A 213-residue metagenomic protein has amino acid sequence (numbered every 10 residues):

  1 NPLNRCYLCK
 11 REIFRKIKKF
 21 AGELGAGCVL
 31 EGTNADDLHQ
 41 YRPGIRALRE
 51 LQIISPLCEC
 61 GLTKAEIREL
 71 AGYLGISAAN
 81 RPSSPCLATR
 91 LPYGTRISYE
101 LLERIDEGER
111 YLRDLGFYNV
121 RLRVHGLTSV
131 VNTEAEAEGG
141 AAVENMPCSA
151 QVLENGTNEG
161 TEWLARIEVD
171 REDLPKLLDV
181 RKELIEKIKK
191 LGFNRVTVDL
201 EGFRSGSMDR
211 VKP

Functional and structural regions predicted by a protein language model:
N1, R5, I97-E100, E172 (+1 more regions): Alpha-helix N-cap and loop-to-helix initiation/capping positions
N1-N80: Active-site adenylate/phosphate-handling loop in enzymes that bind or generate adenylated species
K19-G25, A65, E69-Y73, D106 (+3 more regions): Replace "anionic and nucleotidyl ligands
D36-L38, C86, R204-G206: Short, active-site-adjacent cap segments at secondary-structure transitions
Q40-P43, E100, L178, D209-V211: Short, well-ordered secondary-structure micro-motifs
I45-R46, G94-R96, V211-P213: Short low-complexity, flexible loop/linker segments enriched in glycine and/or proline with clustered acidic
L62, R68-L70, L74-L112, G116-R121 (+2 more regions): Mid-to-C-terminal catalytic subdomains of enzymes that bind/position adenosyl phosphate moieties or nucleic-acid
Y111-P213: Peripheral terminal appendages
